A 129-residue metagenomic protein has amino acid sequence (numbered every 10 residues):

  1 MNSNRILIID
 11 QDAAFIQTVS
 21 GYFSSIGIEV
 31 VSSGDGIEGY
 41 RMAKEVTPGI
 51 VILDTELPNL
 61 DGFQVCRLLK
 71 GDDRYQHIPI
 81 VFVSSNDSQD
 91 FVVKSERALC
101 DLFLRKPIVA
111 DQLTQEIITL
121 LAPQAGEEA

Functional and structural regions predicted by a protein language model:
Q17-S25: Charged docking surfaces used in two-component/phosphorelay signaling
G27-G34, M42: Short hydrophobic/Thr-rich beta-strand motif most characteristic of the beta2 strand and flanking loop of CheY-like
D35-E38, D61-R67: Acidic catalytic/metal-coordinating carboxylates
V46-L53, L57: Active-site beta3 strand of CheY-like receiver
P58, S88, P107: The feature encodes the CheY-like receiver
Q64, D87-L104, Q115: Alpha4 helix (beta4-alpha4-beta5 surface) of REC/receiver domains from two-component response regulators
I108-I117: C-terminal output helix
